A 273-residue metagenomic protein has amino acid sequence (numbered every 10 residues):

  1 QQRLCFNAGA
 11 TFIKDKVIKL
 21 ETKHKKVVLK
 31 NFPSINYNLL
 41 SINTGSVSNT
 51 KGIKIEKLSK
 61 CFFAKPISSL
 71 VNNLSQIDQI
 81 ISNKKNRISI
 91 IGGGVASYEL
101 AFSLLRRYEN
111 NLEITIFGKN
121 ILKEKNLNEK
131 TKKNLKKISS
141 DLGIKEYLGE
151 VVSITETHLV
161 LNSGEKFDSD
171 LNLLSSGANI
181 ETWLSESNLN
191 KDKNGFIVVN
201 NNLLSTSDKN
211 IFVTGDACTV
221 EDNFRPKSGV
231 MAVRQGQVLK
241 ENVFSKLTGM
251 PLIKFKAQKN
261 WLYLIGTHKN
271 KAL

Functional and structural regions predicted by a protein language model:
A8-E21, S140-S153: A conserved beta-strand/loop element that lines the FAD pocket in flavoprotein oxidoreductases
G9-R87, L173: FAD-binding core/adjacent interface of flavoenzyme oxidoreductases
T44-G45, S163, S176-G177: Glycine-rich, N-terminal phosphate-binding loop of Rossmann-like dinucleotide-binding domains
S59-K84, K166-R234, E241: FAD-site-proximal beta/loop scaffold in flavoenzymes
N73-F117: Rossmann-like NAD(P)H-binding beta-loop-alpha module
G93, K119, D216, T267: Cofactor-binding loop segments of dinucleotide-utilizing enzymes, especially the Rossmann-like FAD- and NAD(P)+-binding
L100-G149: Rossmann-like dinucleotide-binding cores of NAD(P)H-dependent redox enzymes
Q235-L273: C-terminal, flexible cofactor-proximal segment of oxidoreductases
